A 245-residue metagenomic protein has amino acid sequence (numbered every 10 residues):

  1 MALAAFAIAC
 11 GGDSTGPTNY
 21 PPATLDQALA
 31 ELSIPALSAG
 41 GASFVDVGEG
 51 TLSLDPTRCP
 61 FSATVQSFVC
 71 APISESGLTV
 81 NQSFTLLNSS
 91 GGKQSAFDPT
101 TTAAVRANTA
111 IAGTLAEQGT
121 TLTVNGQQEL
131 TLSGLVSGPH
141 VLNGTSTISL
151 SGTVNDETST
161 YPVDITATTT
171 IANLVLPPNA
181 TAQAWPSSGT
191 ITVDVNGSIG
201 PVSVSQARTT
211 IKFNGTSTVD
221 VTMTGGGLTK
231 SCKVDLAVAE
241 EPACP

Functional and structural regions predicted by a protein language model:
M1-L3: Sec-dependent N-terminal signal peptides
F6-A9: C-terminal motif of bacterial Sec signal peptides marking the signal peptidase cleavage site
G12-P245: Low-complexity, intrinsically disordered segments exposed to solvent
